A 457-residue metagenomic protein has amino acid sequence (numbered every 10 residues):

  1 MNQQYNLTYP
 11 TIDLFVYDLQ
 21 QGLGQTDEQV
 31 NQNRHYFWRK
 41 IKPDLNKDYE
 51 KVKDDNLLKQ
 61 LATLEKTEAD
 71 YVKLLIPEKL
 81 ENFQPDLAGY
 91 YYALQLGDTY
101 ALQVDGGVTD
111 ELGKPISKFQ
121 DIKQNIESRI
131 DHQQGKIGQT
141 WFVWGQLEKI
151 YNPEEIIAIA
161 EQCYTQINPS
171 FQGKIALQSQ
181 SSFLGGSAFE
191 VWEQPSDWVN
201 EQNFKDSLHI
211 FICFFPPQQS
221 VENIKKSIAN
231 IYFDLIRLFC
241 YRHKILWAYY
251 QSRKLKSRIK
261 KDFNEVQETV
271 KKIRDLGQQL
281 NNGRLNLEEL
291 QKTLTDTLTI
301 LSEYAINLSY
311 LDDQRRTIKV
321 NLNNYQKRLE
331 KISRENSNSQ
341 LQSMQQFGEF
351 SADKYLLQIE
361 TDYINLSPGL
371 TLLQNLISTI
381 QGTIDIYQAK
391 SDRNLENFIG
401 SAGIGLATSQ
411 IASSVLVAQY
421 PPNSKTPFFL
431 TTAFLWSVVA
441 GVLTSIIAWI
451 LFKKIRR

Functional and structural regions predicted by a protein language model:
M1-D131: Long, contiguous, compositionally biased segments that the model treats as domain-scale units
L14-V16, Q25-L45, Y49, C163 (+2 more regions): N-terminal juxtamembrane/topogenic regions of multi-pass membrane proteins
P77-T295: Extended alpha-helical interaction modules
F263, V270, L301, L366 (+1 more regions): Hydrophobic faces of stable alpha-helices that mediate helix-helix packing
V266-L280, L311-Q340: Extended alpha-helical coiled-coil "stalk/arm" regions that act as elongated linkers or oligomerization scaffolds
E288, K292-K319, N323-Q326, Q342-S367: Extended, charged coiled-coil helical stalks used as long, distance-spanning scaffolds in large assemblies
L308, R315-I318, L322-Y325, L329 (+5 more regions): Leucine-rich amphipathic alpha-helices with coiled-coil/heptad-repeat character
L356, E360-R457: Hydrophobic alpha-helical transmembrane segments and their immediately adjacent juxtamembrane loops
